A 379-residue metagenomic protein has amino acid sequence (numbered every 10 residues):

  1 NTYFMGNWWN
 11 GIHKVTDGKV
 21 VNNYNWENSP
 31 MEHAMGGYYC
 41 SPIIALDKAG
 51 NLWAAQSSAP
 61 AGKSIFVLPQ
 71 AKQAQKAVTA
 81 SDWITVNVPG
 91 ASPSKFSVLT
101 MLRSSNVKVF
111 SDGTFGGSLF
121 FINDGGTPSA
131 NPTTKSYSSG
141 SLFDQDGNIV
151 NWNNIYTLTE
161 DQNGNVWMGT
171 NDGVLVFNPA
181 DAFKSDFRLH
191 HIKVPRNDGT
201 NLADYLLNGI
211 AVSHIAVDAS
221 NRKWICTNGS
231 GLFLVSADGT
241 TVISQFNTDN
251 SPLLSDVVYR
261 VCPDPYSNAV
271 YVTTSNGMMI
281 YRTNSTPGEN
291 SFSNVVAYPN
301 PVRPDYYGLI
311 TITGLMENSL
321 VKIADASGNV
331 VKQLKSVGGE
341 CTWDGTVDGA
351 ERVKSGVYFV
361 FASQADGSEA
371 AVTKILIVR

Functional and structural regions predicted by a protein language model:
N1-V295, V330: Carboxylate-rich, polar loop motifs that coordinate divalent cations or form catalytic acidic clusters
I43, H214, L232, L320-V321 (+2 more regions): Generic short beta-strand
S255, E317, K354-S355: Surface-exposed loops/turns
E289-K322, E340-W343, G349: Glycine-centered coil/turn sites that cap beta-strands in beta-rich domains
L320-V331, Y358-V360: Short, glycine-anchored, charge-dense loop/turn motifs used at functional sites
S336-E369: Short, surface-exposed loop/turn motifs with a glycine/proline- and acidic-biased composition
A370-I375: Edge beta-strands of extracellular beta-sandwich domains
I377-R379: Interdomain boundary/hinge segments at the C-termini of tandem beta-sandwich modules
